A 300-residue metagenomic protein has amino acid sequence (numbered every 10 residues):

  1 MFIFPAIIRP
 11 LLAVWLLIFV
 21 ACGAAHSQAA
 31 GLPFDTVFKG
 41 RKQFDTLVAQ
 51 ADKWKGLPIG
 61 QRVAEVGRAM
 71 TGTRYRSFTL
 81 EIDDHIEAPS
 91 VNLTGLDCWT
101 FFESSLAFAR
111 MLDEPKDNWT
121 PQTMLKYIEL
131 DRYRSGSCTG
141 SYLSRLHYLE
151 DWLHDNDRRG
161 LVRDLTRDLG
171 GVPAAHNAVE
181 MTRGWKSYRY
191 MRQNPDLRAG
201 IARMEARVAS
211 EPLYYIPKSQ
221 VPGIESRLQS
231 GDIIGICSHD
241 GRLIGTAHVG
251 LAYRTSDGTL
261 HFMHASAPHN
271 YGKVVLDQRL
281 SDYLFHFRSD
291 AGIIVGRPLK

Functional and structural regions predicted by a protein language model:
F2-V14: Bacterial N-terminal signal peptides that target proteins for export
L11-G23: Bacterial N-terminal signal peptides
A25-G31: Boundary at the C-terminal end of the N-terminal hydrophobic targeting segment
V37-G40, K53-A64, V91-W99, D117 (+3 more regions): Solvent-exposed, acidic/flexible segments
M70-L213, Q229, I236, D257-G258 (+1 more regions): Acidic/His-rich structured neighborhood in mature extracellular/periplasmic domains
L213-I224: Short alpha-helix capping/helix-loop boundary micro-motifs
D232-K300: C-terminal soluble interaction/assembly domains
